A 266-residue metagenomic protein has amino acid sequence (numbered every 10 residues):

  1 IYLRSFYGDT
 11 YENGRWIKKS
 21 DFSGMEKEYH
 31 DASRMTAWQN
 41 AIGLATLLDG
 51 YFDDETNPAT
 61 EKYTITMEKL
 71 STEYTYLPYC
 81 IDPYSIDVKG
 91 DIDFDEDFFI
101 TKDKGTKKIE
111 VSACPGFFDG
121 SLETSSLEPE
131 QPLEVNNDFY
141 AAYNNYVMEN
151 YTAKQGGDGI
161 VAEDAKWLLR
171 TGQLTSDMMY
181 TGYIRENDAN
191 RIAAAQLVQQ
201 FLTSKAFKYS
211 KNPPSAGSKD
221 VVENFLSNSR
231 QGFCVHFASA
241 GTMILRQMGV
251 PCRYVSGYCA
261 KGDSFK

Functional and structural regions predicted by a protein language model:
I1-K266: Helix-boundary/low-complexity linker signature
